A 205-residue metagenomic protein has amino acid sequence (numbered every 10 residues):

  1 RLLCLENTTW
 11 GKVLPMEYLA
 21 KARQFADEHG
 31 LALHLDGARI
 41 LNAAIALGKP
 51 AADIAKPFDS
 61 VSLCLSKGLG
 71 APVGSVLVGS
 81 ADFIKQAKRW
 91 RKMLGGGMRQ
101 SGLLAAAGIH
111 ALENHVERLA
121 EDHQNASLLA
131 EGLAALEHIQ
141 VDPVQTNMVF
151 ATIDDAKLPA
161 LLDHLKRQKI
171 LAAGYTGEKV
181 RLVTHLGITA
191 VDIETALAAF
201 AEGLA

Functional and structural regions predicted by a protein language model:
R1-D155, P159-Q168, A172-I188, A196-L204: Conserved PLP-enzyme active-site core in the AAT-like
